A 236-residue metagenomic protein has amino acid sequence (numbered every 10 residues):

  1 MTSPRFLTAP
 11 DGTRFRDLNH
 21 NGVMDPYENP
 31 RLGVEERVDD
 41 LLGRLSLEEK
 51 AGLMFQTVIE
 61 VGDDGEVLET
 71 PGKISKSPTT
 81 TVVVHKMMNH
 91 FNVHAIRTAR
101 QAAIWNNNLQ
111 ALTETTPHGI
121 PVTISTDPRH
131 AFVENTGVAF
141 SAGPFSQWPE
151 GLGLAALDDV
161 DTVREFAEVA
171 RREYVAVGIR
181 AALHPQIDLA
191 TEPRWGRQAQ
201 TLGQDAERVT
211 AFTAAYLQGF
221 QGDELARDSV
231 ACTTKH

Functional and structural regions predicted by a protein language model:
M1-H236: Glycoside hydrolase catalytic-domain context in secreted enzymes
